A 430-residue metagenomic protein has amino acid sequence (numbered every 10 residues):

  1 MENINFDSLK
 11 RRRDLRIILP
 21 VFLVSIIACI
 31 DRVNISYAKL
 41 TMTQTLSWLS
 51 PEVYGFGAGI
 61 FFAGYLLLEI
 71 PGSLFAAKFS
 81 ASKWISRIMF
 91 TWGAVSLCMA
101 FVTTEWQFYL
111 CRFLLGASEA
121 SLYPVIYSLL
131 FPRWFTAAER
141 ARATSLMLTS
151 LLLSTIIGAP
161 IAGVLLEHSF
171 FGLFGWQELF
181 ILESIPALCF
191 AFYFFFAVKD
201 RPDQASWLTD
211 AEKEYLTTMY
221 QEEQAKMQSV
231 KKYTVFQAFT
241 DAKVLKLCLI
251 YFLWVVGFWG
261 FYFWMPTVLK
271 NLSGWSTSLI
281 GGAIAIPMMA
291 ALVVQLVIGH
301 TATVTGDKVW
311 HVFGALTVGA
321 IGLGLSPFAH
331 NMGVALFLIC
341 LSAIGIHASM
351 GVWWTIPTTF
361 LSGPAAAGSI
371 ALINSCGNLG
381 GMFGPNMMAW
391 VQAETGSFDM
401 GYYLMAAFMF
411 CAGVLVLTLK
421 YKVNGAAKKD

Functional and structural regions predicted by a protein language model:
R16-P51, G158, F261-P266, G384: Extracytoplasmic
I35-S36, F236-Q295, M350, W354 (+1 more regions): Extracytoplasmic gate region of multi-pass secondary transporters
W48, S80, F101-Q107, S118 (+4 more regions): Helix-breaking motifs and short loop linkers at transmembrane-helix boundaries and internal kinks in secondary membrane
L67-W106: Conserved MFS/SLC helix-loop-helix module at the cytosolic interface between two early adjacent transmembrane helices
L68-S80, V294-D307: Helix-to-loop junctions at the C-terminal end of transmembrane segments in multipass secondary transporters
C111-T149: Cytoplasmic helix-loop-helix junction between adjacent transmembrane helices in 12-TM secondary transporters
R142-L166, A187, N374-G384: Glycine-rich segments within core transmembrane alpha-helices of 12-TM secondary carriers
G306-I356: C-terminal transmembrane helical hairpin of 12-TM major facilitator-type secondary transporters
